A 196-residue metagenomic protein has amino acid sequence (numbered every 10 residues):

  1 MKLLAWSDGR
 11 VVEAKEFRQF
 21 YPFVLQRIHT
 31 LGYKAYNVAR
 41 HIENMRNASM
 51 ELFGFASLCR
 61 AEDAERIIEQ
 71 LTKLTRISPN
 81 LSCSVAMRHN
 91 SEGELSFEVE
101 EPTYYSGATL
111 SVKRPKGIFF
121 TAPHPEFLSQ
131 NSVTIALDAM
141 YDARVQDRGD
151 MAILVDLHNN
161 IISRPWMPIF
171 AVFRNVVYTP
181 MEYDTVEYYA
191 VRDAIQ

Functional and structural regions predicted by a protein language model:
M1-K73, S82, N90-Q196: Helix-start/capping segments and mature chain N-termini
I77-V85: Acyl-donor-binding surface of acyltransferase catalytic domains
